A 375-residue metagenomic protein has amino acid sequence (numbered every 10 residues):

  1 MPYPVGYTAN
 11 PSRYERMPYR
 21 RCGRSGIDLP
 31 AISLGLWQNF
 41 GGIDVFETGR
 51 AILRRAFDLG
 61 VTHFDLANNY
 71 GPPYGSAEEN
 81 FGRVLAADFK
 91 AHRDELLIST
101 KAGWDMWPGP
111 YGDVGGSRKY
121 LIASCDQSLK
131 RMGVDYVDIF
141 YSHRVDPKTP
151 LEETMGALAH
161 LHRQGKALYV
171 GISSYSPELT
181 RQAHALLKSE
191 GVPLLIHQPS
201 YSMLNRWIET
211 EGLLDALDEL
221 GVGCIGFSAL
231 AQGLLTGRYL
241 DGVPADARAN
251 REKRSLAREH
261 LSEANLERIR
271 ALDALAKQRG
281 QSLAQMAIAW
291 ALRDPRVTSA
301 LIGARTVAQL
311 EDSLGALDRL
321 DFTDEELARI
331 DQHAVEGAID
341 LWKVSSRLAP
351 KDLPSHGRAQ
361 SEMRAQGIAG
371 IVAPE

Functional and structural regions predicted by a protein language model:
M1-L96, I371-E375: N-terminal binding-site loop/beta-alpha segment at the start of enzyme catalytic domains that lines or forms
P2-R16, P147-Q332, S355-E375: Beta/alpha (TIM)-barrel catalytic core signal, keyed to glycine-rich beta->alpha loops juxtaposed to Asp/Glu that bind
G23-G41, S99-D113, Y136, Y141: N-terminal small/glycine-rich loop or linker at the start of catalytic domains across soluble metabolic enzymes
P30-L34, F64-L66, L96-T100, F140-S142 (+4 more regions): Hydrophobic faces of well-ordered beta-strands that scaffold small-molecule active sites in alpha/beta enzyme cores
Q38-G41, N68-P72, R144-P147, S200-N205: Short histidine/acidic/glycine/proline-rich micro-motifs that form metal- and phosphate-coordinating active-site loops
I43-F57, G115-M132, T180-H184: Short, acidic/polar
D44-T48, S76, N80, G112-Y120 (+2 more regions): Alpha-helix N-cap and loop-to-helix initiation/capping positions
L129-T149: Active-site groove signature of glycoside hydrolases
